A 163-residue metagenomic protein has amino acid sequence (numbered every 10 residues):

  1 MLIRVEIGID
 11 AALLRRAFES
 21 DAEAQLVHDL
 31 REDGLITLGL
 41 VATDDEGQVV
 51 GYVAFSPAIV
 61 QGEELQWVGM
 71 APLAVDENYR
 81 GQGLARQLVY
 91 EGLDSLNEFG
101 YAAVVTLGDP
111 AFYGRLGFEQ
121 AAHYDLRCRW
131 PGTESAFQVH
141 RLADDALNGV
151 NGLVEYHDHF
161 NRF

Functional and structural regions predicted by a protein language model:
M1-V27, D33-V50, E63, A143-D145 (+1 more regions): Short amphipathic alpha-helix that is part of the acyltransferase structural core
T37, T133-Q138: Short hydrophobic/aromatic beta-strand or adjacent loop that forms the aromatic wall/cage of a ligand/substrate-binding
G39-V41, G47-I59, Q66-A74: Conserved beta-strand in the GNAT
Q48, E63, D76-Q87, F99 (+1 more regions): Conserved glycine-rich acetyl-CoA-binding loop
M70, V75, G81-D94, V105-T106: Conserved acetyl-CoA-binding loop-helix of GNAT-fold acetyltransferases
E98-A102, L107-T133: Conserved active-site alpha-helix within GNAT-family acetyltransferase domains
